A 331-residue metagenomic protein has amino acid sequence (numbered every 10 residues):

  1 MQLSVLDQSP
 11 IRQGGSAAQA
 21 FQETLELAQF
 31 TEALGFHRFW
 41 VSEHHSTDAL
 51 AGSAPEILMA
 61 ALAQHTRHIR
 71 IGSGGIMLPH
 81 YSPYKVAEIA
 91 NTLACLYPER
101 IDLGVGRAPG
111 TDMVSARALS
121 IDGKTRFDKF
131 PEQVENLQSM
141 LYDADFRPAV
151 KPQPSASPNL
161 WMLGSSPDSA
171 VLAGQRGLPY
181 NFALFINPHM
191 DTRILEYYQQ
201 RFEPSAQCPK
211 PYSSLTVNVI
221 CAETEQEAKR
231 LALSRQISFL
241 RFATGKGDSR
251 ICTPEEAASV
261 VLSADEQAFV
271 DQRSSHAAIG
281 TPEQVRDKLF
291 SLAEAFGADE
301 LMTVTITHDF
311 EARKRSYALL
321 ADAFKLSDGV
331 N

Functional and structural regions predicted by a protein language model:
M1-T66: N-terminal beta1-alpha1-beta2 module of alpha/beta enzyme domains
Q2-A17, P79-Y142, Y180, P188: Flexible, glycine-rich active-site loops centered on histidine and acidic residues that chelate a metal or position
L3, T31, G35, E43 (+7 more regions): Conserved, mostly hydrophobic/aromatic
L3-D7, F39-V41, I71-S73, I101-V105 (+4 more regions): Hydrophobic faces of well-ordered beta-strands that scaffold small-molecule active sites in alpha/beta enzyme cores
D7-Q22, I76-P83, P154-G164, R273-P282: Active-site mouth loops of central-metabolism enzymes
E32, M59-R67, A90, A94-I101 (+3 more regions): Acidic (Asp/Glu)-rich catalytic clusters
G123-V150, M190-A298, D328-N331: An alpha-helical appendage that flanks or caps ligand/catalytic pockets
A170, G174-H189, L195: A conserved active-site cap/scaffold subdomain adjacent to cofactor or substrate pockets
